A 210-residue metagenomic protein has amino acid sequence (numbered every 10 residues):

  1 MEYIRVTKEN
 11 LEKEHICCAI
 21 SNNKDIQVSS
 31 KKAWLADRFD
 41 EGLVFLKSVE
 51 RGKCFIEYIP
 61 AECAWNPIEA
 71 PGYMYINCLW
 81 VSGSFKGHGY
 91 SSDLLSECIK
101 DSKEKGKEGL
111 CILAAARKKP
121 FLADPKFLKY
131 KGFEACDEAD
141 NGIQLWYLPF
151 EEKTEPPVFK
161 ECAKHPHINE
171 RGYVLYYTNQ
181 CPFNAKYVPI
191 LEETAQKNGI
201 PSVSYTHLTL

Functional and structural regions predicted by a protein language model:
M1-G42, K47-V49, F183, Y187-E193: Short amphipathic alpha-helix that is part of the acyltransferase structural core
G52-E62, Y75, W80: Conserved beta-strand in the GNAT
L79-K86, A116: A short, internal acetyl-CoA/4′-phosphopantetheine-binding micro-motif in the GNAT/acyltransferase core
G87-K100: Conserved acetyl-CoA-binding loop-helix of GNAT-fold acetyltransferases
S102-R117: Conserved GNAT acetyl-CoA-binding A-motif
A116-E138: Conserved active-site alpha-helix within GNAT-family acetyltransferase domains
H165-E193: Local sequence-structure signature of Cys/Sec-based thiol-disulfide redox active-site neighborhoods
T206-L210: Conserved small/polar residues in nucleotide/adenosyl-binding loops
